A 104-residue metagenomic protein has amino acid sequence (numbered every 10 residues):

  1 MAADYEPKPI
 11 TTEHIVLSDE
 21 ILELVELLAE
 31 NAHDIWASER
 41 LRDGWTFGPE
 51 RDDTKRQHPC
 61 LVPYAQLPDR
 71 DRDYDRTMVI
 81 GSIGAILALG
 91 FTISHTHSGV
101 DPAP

Functional and structural regions predicted by a protein language model:
M1-P104: Alpha-helical propensity feature that highlights long, continuous alpha-helices across diverse contexts
